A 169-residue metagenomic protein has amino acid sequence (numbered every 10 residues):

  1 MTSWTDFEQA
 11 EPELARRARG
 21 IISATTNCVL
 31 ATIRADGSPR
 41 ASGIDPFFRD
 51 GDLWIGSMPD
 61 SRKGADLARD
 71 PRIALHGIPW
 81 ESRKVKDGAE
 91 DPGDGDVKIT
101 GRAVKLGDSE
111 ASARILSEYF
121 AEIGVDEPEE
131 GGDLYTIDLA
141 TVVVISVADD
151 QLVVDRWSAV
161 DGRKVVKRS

Functional and structural regions predicted by a protein language model:
M1-E13, W80-S82, D87-S169: Charged, gly/pro-rich active-site loop segments
T5-T32: Short, conserved active-site entrance elements at the starts or edges of catalytic domains
A15, D60-S61: Structural motif corresponding to alpha-helix initiation and N-cap regions
S23, S42, L106-D108: Charged, amphipathic alpha-helical interaction segments
S23-T25, S38-P39, D60, D96 (+1 more regions): Short solvent-exposed loop/turn micro-motifs enriched in small/polar/acidic residues
T25-P59, A65-L67, A74-P79, V85-E90: Short beta-strand segments
C28, L53, I73, A103-V104 (+1 more regions): Short beta-strand segments in beta-sandwich/barrel cores
